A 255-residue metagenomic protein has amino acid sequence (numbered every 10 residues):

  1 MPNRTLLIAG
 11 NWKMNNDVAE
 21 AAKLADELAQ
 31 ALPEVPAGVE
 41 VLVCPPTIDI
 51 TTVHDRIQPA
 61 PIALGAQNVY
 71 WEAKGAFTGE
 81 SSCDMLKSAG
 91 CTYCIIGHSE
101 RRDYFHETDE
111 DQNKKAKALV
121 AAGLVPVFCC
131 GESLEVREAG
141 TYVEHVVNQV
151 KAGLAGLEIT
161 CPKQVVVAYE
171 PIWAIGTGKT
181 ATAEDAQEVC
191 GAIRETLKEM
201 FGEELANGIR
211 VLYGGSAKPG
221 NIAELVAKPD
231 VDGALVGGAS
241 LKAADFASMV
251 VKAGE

Functional and structural regions predicted by a protein language model:
M1-E255: Active-site loop-to-helix "anion-binding N-cap" substructures in soluble metabolic enzymes
